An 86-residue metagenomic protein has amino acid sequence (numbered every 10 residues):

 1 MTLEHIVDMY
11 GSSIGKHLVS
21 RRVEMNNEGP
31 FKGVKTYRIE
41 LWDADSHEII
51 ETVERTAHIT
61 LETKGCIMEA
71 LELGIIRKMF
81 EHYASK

Functional and structural regions predicted by a protein language model:
M1-E24: Negatively charged, low-complexity tracts enriched in Asp/Glu with abundant Ser/Thr
L3-V7, P30, A84: Generic early N-terminus positional signal peaking at residue ~5-7
H5-I6, S13, R38, E48-I49 (+2 more regions): Generic short N-terminal amphipathic or hydrophobic helices
G11-S12, V19, K35, D45 (+2 more regions): Intrinsically disordered, low-complexity segments enriched in Ser/Pro/Gly/Ala and basic residues
N26-E28: Active-site metal-binding core of divalent-cation-utilizing nuclease and nuclease-like domains
P30-F31, I76: Short, aromatic- and cysteine-enriched interfacial helices/patches that mediate contacts at lipid membranes
F31-R55: A short, structured beta-strand/loop element
E51-K86: Mixed-charge, Lys/Arg-enriched low-complexity segments
